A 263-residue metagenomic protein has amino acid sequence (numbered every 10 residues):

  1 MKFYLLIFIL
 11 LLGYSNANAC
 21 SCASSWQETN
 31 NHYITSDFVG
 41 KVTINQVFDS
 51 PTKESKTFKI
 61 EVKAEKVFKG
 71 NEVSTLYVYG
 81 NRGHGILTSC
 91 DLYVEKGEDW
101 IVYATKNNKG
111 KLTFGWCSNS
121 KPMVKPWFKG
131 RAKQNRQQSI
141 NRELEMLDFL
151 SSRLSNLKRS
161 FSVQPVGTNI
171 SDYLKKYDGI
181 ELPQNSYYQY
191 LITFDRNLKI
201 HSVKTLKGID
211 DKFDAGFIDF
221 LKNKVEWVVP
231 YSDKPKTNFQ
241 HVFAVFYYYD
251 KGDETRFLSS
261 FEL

Functional and structural regions predicted by a protein language model:
M1-W26: Bacterial Sec-dependent N-terminal signal peptides
A17-Y187, Y248-L263: Transition segments tied to proteolytic processing and entry into folded domains
V102-T105, K199, K222-E226: Sec-exported extracytoplasmic/periplasmic mature domains
K111-L112, H201, W227-V228: Substrate-binding/catalytic groove segments of enzymes that remodel or degrade extracellular structural polymers
K176-Y177, L206-K212: A short acidic/small-residue loop/turn micro-motif
P183-I209, L221: Short tight loops/turns at secondary-structure junctions
F217-L263: Short, positively biased Gly/Pro-containing turn/loop motifs at secondary-structure boundaries
